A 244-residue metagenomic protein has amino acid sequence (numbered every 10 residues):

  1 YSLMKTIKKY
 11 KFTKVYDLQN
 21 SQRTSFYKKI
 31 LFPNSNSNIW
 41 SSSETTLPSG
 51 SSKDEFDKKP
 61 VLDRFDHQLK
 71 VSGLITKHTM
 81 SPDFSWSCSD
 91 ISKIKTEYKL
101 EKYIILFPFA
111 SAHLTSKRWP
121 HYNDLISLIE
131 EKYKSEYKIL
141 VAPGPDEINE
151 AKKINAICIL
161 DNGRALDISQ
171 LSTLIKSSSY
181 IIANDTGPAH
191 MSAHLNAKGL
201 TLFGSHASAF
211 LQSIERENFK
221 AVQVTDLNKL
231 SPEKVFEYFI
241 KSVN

Functional and structural regions predicted by a protein language model:
Y1-D83, Y103-P108, A112, H206-A209 (+2 more regions): Conserved nucleotide-diphosphate donor binding/catalytic pocket of glycan-assembly enzymes
M4, L62, D66, N123 (+1 more regions): Short, amphipathic alpha-helical "lid/cap" segments that border enzyme active or binding sites
I7-F12, Y98-L100, K134, S177: Glycine-rich phosphate-binding loop signature in dinucleotide/nucleotide-binding domains
Y16, W40-S41, L140, I182 (+2 more regions): Hydrophobic/aromatic beta-strand patches that form the interior of the parallel beta-sheet core in alpha/beta enzyme
Y27-I30, K117-W119, K152-I154, A193-A197 (+1 more regions): Short amphipathic alpha-helical segments
D83-E150, A207: Active-site donor-nucleotide binding/catalytic segment of nucleotide-sugar enzymes
H121-L200, G204: Donor-binding and catalytic core of enzymes assembling or modifying cell-surface/extracellular glycoconjugates
D161-N162, H190-N244: Nucleotide-sugar donor-binding patch of glycosyltransferase catalytic domains
